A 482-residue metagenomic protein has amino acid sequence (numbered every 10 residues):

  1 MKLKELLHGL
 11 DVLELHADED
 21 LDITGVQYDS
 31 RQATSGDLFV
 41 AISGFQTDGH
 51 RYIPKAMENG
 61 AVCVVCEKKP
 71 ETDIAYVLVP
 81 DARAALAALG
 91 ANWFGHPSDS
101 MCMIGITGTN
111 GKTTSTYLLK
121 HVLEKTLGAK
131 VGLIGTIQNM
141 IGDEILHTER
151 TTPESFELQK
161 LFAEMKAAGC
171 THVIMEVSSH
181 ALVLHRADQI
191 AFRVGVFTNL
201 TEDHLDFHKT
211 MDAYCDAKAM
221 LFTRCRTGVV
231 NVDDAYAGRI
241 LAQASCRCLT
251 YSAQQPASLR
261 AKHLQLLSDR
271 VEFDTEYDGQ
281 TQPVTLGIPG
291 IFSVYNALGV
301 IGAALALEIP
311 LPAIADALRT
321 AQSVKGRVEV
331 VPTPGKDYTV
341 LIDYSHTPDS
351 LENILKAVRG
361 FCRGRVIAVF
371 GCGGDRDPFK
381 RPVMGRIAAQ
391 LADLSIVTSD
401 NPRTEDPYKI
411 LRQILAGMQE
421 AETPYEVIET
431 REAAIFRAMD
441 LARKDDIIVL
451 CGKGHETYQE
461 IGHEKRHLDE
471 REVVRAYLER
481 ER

Functional and structural regions predicted by a protein language model:
M1-A88, T227, A235, A257 (+8 more regions): N-terminal leader/targeting and accessory segments in enzymes
M1-L13, A33-L38, E124, S245 (+2 more regions): ATP-dependent carboxylate-amine ligase
L3, G9, P70-D73, A168 (+4 more regions): Acidic, Mg2+-coordinating active-site environments of NTP-dependent enzymes
L7-L10, L86-V232, Y236-R247, L298 (+1 more regions): Phosphate-binding loop of NTP-binding sites
A17, C66, P80, G135 (+5 more regions): Short loop/edge segments at beta-strand edges and connector loops that shape dinucleotide/nucleotide cofactor-binding
G49-V65, Y76-A85, R193-N199, D216-K218 (+3 more regions): A short, gly/pro- and small-residue-rich
C66-K69, V177, N199, V232 (+2 more regions): Short secondary-structure boundary segments
T72-I74, M140-I145, E202-F207, R376 (+2 more regions): A short acidic, helix-capping loop that chelates divalent metal ions and anchors anionic groups
